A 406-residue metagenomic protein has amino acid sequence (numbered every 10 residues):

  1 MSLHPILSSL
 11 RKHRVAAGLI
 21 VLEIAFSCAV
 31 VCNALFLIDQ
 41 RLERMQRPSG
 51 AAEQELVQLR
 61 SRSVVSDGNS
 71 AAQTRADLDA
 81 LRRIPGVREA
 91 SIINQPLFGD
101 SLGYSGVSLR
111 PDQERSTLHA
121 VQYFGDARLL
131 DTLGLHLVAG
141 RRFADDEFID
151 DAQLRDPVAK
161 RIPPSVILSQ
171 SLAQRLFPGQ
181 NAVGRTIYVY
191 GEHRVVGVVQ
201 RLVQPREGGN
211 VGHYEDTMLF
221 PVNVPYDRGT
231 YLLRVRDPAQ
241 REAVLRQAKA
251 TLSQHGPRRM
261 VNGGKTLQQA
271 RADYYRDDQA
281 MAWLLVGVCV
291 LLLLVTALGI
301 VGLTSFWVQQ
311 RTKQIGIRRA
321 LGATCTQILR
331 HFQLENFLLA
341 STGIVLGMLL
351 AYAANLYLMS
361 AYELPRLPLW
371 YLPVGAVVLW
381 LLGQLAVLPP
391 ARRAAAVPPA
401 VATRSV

Functional and structural regions predicted by a protein language model:
M1, S8, K12, A16 (+3 more regions): Membrane-helix entry/capping segments
S2-L3, V374-V406: C-terminal membrane-exit region of the final transmembrane helix in multipass inner-membrane proteins
L10, F306, I317-T326, V397 (+1 more regions): Short helix-to-coil transition segments within interhelical loops that connect adjacent transmembrane helices
H13-Q40, A51: Short, strongly hydrophobic transmembrane alpha-helices
L42-R60, H136, N210: Membrane-proximal juxtamembrane linkers immediately C-terminal to transmembrane helices
R83-E89, Q95-Y274: Mid-to-C-terminal secondary-structure elements that act as membrane-proximal/extracytoplasmic interface segments
V288-I315, L385, P390: A hydrophobic alpha-helix feature that marks transmembrane segments and, especially, their cytosolic C-terminal ends
K313-M359, P373-V374, V378: Transmembrane alpha-helical interface segments in multi-pass membrane proteins
